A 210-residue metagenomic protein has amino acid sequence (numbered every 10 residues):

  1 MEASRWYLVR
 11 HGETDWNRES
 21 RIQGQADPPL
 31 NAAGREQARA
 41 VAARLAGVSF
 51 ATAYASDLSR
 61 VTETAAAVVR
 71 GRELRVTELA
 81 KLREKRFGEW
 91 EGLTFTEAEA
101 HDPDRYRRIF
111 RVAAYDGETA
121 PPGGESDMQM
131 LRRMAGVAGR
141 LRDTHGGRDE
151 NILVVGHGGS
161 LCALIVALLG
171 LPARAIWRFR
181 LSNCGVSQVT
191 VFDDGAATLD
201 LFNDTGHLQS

Functional and structural regions predicted by a protein language model:
M1-S4, V41, K85-E97, D143 (+2 more regions): Acidic, low-complexity terminal tails and accessory targeting/binding regions of phosphate-metabolizing enzymes
Y7, E13-V68, A120-A135: Loop-to-helix element that buttresses phosphate recognition and phosphoryl-transfer chemistry
Y7, T77-L79, D200: General small-molecule cofactor/ligand-binding pocket signal
T14, S160-L161: Short active-site segment of divalent metal-dependent hydrolases/proteases that encodes the spacing between
R39-R107: Phosphate-coordination/substrate-recognition cap region in phosphate-metabolizing enzymes
V48-T52, L141-I152: Surface-exposed helix-capping loop/turn segments at secondary-structure junctions
R105-Q129: Short glycine/proline- and acidic residue-enriched helix-loop micro-motifs that form flexible lids or anion-recognition
H157: Short basic (Lys/Arg) and small-residue
